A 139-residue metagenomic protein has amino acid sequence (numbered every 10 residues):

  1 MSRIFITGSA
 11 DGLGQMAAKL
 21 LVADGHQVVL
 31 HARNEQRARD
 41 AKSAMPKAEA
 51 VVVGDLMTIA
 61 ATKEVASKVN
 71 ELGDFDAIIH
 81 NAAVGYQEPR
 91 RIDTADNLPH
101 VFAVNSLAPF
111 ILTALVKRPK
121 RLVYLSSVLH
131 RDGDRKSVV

Functional and structural regions predicted by a protein language model:
R3-I6, I78-I79: Conserved hydrophobic beta-strands of the Rossmann-like cofactor-binding core in SDR/related NAD(P)H-dependent
A10-D11: Conserved glycine-rich cofactor-binding loop
L21, V116: Aromatic pocket-lining residues of Rossmann-like dinucleotide-binding sites
D24-D40: Conserved glycine-rich Rossmann-like NAD(P)H-binding loop of the short-chain dehydrogenase/reductase
M45-A60: Rossmann-fold cofactor-recognition segment
A83-V84, E88-R91, R121-V139: Catalytic loop of short-chain dehydrogenase/reductase
E88-A103: Short alpha-helical oligomerization interface
